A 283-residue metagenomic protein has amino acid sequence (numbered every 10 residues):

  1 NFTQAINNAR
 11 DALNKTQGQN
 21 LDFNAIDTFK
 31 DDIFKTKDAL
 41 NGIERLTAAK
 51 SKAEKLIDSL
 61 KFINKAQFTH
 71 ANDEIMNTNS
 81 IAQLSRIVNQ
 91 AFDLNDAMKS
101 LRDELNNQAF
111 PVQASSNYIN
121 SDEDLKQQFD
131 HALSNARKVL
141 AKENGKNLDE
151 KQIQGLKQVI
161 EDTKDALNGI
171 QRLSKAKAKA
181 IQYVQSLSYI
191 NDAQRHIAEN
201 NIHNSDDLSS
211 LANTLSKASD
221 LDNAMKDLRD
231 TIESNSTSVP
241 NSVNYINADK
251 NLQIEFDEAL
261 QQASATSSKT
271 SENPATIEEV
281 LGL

Functional and structural regions predicted by a protein language model:
N1-L283: Amphipathic alpha-helical assembly segments used for oligomerization, scaffolding, or translocation
